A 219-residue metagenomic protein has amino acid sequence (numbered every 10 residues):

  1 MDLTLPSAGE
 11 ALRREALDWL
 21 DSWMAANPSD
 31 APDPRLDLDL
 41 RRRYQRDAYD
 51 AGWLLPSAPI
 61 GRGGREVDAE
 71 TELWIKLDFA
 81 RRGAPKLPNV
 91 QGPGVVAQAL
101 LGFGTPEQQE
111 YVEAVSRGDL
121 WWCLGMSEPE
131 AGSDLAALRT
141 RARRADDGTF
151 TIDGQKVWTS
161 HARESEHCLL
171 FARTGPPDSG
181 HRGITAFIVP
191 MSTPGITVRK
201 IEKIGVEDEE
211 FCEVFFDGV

Functional and structural regions predicted by a protein language model:
M1-V90, E110-A114: Amphipathic, small/basic residue-rich leader segments at the start of a protein or domain
V67-A69, D134-A136, H161-S165, S179-G183 (+1 more regions): Short glycine/proline-enriched turns and hinge-like loops at secondary-structure junctions
L87-P106, G132: N-terminal glycine-rich flavin-associated loop
G118-M126, F171: A short, Trp-centered hydrophobic/proline-enriched beta-strand micro-motif
S133-D134, F150: Hydrophobic, small-residue-rich alpha-helical packing segments that form membrane-like cores
A137, S192-V219: Flexible, small-/acidic-enriched active-site or ligand-binding loops
T140-R143: A structural signal for short hydrophobic beta-strand segments in well-ordered beta-sheet cores
T149, D153-R199: A short core secondary-structure module
